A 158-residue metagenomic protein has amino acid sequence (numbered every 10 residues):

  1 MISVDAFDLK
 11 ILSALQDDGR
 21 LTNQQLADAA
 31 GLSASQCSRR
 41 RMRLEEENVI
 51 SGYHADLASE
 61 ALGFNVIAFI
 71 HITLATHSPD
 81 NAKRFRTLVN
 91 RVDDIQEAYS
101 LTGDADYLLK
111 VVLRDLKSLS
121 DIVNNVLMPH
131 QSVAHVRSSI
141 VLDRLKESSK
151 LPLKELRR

Functional and structural regions predicted by a protein language model:
M1-R158: A compositional/biophysical signature of low hydrophobicity enriched in polar/charged and small residues
